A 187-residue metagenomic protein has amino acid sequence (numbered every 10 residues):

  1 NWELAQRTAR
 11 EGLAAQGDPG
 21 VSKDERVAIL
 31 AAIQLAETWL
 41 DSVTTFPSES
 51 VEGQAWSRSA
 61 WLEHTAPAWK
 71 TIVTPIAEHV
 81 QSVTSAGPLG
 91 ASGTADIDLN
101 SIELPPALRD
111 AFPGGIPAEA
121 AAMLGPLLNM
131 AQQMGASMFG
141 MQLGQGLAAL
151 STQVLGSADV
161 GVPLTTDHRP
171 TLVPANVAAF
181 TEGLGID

Functional and structural regions predicted by a protein language model:
N1, S22, S57-A60, V173 (+1 more regions): Helix N-cap and loop-to-helix transition residues
N1-S42, F46-G53: The feature captures two recurrent sequence modes
A32-A175: Auxiliary, metal-adjacent structural segments of Zn-dependent hydrolase domains
G135-M138, A178-D187: Short pre-active-site segment immediately N-terminal to the catalytic Zn-binding motif
